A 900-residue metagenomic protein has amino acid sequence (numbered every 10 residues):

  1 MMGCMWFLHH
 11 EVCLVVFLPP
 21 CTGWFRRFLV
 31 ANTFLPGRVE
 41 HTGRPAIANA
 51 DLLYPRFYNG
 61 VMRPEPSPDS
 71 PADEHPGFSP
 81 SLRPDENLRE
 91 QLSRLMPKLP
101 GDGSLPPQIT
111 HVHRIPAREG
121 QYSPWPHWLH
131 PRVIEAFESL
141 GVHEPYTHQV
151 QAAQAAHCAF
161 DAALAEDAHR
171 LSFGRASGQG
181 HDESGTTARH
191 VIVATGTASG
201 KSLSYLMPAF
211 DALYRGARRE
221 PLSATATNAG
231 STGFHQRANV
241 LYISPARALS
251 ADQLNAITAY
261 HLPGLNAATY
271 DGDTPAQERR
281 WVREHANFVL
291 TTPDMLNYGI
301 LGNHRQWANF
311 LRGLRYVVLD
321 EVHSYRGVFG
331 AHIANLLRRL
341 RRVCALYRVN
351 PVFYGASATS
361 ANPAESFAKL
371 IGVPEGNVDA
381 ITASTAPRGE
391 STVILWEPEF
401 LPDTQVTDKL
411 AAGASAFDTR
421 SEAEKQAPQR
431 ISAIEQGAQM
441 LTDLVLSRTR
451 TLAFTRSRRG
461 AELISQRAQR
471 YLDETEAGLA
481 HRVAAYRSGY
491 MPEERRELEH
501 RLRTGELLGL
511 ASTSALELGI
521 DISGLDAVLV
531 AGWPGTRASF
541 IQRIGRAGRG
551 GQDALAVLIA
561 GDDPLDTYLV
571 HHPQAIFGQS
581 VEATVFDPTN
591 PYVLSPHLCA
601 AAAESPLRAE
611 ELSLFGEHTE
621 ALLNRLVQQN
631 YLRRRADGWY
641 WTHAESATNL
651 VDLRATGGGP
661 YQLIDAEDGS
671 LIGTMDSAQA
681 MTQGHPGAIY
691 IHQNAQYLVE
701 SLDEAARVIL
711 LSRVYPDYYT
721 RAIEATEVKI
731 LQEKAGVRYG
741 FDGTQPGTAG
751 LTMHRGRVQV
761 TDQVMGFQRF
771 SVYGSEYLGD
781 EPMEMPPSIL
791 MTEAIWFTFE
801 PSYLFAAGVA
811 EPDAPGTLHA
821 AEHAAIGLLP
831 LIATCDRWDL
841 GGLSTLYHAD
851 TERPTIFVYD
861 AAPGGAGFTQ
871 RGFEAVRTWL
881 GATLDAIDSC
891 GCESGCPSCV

Functional and structural regions predicted by a protein language model:
F7, F17, F25-F28, F34 (+5 more regions): Aromatic (phenylalanine/tyrosine) cluster motif
H10-E11, T22, T33, T42 (+6 more regions): Short hydrophobic alpha-helical segments enriched in small aliphatic residues
P55-V150, F160-L164, R175: Helicase-associated low-complexity/disordered flanking segments
P100-S139, E144, H157-C158, I192-S223 (+5 more regions): Helicase motor core with emphasis on the C-terminal RecA-like subdomain
G174-H181, S223, T227-N228, T232 (+1 more regions): Short Gly/Ser/Thr- and charged-rich N-terminal loops/segments that act as flexible capping/hinge elements
D553-A556, D562-S580, D587, H597-A609 (+2 more regions): Extended Lys/Arg-rich polyanion-binding regions
E893-C899: Local cysteine-cluster metal-coordination motifs and their immediate loop/turn environment, predominantly Fe-S cluster
